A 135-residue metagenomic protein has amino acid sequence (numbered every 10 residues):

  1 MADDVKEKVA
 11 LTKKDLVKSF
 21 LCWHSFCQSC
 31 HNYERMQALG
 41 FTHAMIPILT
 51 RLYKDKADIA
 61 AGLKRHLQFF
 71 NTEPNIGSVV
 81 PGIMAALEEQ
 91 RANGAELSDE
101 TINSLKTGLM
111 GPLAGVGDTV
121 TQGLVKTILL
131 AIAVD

Functional and structural regions predicted by a protein language model:
M1-S98: Soluble N-terminal domains of membrane-associated systems
E100-D135: Transmembrane alpha-helical segments and their cytosolic interface motifs in multi-pass membrane proteins
